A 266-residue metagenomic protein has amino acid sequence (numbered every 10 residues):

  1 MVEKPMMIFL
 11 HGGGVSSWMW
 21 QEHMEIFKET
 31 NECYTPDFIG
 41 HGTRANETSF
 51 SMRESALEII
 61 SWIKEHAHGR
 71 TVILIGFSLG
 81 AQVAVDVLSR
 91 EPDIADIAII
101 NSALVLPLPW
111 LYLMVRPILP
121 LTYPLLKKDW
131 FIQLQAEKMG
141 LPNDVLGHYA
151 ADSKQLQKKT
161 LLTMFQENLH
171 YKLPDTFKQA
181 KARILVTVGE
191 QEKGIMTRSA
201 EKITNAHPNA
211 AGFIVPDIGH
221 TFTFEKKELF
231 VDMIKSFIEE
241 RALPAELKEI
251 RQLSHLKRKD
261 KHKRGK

Functional and structural regions predicted by a protein language model:
V2-A45: Conserved HGGG/HGGXW glycine-rich cap/lid loop of the alpha/beta-hydrolase fold
Y34-I73, D232: Active-site loop/oxyanion-hole signature of alpha/beta-hydrolase fold enzymes
G76-G80, A84: Gly/Ala-rich beta-loop-alpha elbow adjacent to hydrolase catalytic centers
S89-R90, A95-L125: Flexible "cap/lid" loop of the alpha/beta hydrolase fold
P109-L111, L125-K178: Conserved alpha/beta-hydrolase catalytic His-Asp/Glu region
A180, V186-V188: Short beta-strand/loop motif that positions the catalytic acidic residue of the alpha/beta-hydrolase fold
Q191-I195: Acidic catalytic loop of the alpha/beta-hydrolase fold
I218-V231: Catalytic histidine-centered segment of alpha/beta-hydrolase-like enzymes
